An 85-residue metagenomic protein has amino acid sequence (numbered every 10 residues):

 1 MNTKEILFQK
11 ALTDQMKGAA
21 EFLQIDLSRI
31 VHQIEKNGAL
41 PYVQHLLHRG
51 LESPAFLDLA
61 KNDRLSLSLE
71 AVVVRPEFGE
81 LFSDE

Functional and structural regions predicted by a protein language model:
M1-F22: Charged, compositionally biased N-terminal leader segments and the immediate start of the first structured element
Q9, F22, V31, F78-G79: Intrinsically disordered, low-complexity regions
L12, L47, A71-V72: Generic preference for hydrophobic/aromatic residues in regular secondary structure cores
M16-K61: Amphipathic alpha-helical packing elements
N62-E85: Amphipathic alpha-helical binding modules
